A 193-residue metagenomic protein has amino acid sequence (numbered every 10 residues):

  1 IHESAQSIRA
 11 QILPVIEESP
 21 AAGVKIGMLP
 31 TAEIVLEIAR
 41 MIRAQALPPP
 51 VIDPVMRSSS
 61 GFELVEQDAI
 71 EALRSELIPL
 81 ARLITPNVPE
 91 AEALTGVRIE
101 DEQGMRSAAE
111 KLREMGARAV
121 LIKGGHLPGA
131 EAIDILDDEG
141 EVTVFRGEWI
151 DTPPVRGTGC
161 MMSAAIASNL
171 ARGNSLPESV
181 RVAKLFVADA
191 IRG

Functional and structural regions predicted by a protein language model:
I1-E3, F62-Q67, T95-E100, D151: Short glycine-enriched, charge-decorated loop/helix-capping segments at active-site entrances that position
I1-L64: Conserved N-terminal subdomain of the carbohydrate kinase-like
Q67-V142: Conserved phosphate/ATP/ADP-binding segment of small-molecule kinases
A93, T152-L176: Short, small-residue alpha-helix embedded
R98-M105, A171-R181: Short, charged, surface-exposed loops that flank catalytic or proteolytic processing sites
G140-I150: Glycine/charged-rich beta-loop-alpha catalytic/anionic-binding loops adjacent to active sites
P177-G193: Charged C-terminal helix
